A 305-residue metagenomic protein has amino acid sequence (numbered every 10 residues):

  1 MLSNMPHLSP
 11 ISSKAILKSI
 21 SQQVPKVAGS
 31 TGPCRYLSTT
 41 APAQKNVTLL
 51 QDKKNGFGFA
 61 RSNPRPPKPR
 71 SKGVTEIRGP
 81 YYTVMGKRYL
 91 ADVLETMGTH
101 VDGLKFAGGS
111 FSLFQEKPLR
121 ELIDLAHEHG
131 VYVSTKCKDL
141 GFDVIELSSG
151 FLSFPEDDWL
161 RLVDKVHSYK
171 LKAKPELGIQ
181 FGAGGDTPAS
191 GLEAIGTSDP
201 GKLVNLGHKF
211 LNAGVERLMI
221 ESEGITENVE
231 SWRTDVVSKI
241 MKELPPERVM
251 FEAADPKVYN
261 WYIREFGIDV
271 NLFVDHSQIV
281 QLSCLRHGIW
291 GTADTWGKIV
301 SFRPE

Functional and structural regions predicted by a protein language model:
M1-T48: N-terminal mitochondrial targeting presequence
P42-I123: Conserved N-terminal beta1-alpha1 strand-loop-helix module at the mouth
K45-P66, K242-E305: C-terminal alpha-helical cap/extension of soluble enzyme domains
S71-Y89, A107-L113, E128, S134-K138 (+2 more regions): Active-site mouth loops of central-metabolism enzymes
K72-P80, D102-F106, E128, V133-T135 (+5 more regions): Hydrophobic faces of well-ordered beta-strands that scaffold small-molecule active sites in alpha/beta enzyme cores
G86, S112-L125, S149-K174, F181-G185 (+3 more regions): Active-site-adjacent beta->alpha loops and helix N-cap segments on the catalytic face of soluble alpha/beta enzymes
A91-T99, E116-G130, K136-G141, L160-K170 (+2 more regions): Acidic (Asp/Glu)-rich catalytic clusters
L140-T226: Conserved anion-binding
